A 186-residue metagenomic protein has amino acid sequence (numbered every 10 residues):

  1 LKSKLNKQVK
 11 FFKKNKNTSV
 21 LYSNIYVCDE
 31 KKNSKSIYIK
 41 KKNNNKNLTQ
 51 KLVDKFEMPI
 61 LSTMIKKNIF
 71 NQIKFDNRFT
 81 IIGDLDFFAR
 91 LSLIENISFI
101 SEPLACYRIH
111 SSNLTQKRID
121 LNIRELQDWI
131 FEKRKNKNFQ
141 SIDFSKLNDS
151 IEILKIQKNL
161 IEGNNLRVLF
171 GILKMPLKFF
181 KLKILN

Functional and structural regions predicted by a protein language model:
L1-K2, S101: Residue at the conserved pre-P-loop
S3-S36: Conserved donor NDP-sugar-binding/catalytic core segment of glycosyltransferases
K7, F11, S34, I69 (+4 more regions): Generic alpha-helical hydrophobic packing signal
S23, I37-L121, L126: Conserved nucleotide-sugar donor-binding catalytic segment
D86, L93, P103-N186: C-terminal subregions of glycosyltransferases and related glycan-biosynthesis enzymes
